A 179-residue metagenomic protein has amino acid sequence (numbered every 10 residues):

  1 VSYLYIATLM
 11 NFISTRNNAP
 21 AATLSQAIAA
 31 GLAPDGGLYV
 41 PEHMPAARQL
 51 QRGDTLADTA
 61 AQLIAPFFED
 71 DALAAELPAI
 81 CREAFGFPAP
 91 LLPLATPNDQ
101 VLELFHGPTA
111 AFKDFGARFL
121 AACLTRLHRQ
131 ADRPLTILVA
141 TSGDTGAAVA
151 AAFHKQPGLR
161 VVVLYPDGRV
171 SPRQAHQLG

Functional and structural regions predicted by a protein language model:
Y3-G179: PLP-dependent amino-acid enzyme catalytic core
